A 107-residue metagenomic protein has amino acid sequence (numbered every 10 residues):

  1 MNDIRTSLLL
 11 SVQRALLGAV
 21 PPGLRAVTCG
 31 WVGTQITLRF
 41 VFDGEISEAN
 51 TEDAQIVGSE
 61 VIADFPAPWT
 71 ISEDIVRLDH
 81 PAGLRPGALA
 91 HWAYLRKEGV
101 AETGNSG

Functional and structural regions predicted by a protein language model:
M1-R25: N-proximal, solvent-exposed amphipathic alpha-helical segments enriched in charged/polar residues
N2, G44-S47: Short, charged/polar micro-motifs that form catalytic or ligand-binding hotspots
D3-S11, I56-G58, L95-G104: Lumenal/extracellular ectodomains and adaptor appendage modules of the eukaryotic vesicle/secretory system
Q13-L16, I46-T70: Short, non-transmembrane amphipathic alpha-helical segments
V20-T37: Short edge beta-strands and adjacent turn/loop segments
F40-F42: Residue-level recognition of conserved beta-strand positions in structured domain cores
G44, S72-G107: Polar/charged, Gly/Pro-rich intrinsically disordered segments
